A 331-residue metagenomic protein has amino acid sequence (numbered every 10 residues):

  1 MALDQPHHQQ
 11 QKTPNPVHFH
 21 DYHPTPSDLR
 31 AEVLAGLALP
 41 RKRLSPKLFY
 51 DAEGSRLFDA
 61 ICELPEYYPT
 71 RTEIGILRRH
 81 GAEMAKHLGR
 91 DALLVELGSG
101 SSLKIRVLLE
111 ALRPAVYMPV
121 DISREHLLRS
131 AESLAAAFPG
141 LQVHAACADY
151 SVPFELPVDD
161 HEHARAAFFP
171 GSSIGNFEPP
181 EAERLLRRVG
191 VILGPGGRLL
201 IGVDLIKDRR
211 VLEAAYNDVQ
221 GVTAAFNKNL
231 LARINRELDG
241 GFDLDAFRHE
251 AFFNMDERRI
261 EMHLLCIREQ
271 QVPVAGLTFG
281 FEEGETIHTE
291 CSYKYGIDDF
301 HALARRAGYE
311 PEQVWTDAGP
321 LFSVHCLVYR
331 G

Functional and structural regions predicted by a protein language model:
A2-L48, S55: N-terminal auxiliary segments of SAM/dcSAM-dependent transferases
R41-D91: Class I SAM-dependent methyltransferase Rossmann-like catalytic core, especially the SAM/SAH-binding loop
D91-G100: Conserved class I S-adenosyl-L-methionine
S101-R113: Conserved SAM-binding loop of SAM-dependent methyltransferases across substrates and taxa, primarily the Class I
S123-E125: Conserved SAM/SAH-binding beta-strand->alpha-helix loop
E183-P195: A short glycine-rich, Lys/Arg-flanked "PGG" loop and its adjoining helix->strand segment in the class I
I192-I206: Conserved beta-strand signature within the Rossmann-like core of class I S-adenosyl-L-methionine
V211-Y293, I297-Y309: Substrate-binding/catalytic lobe of Class I Rossmann-like enzymes that use SAM or dcSAM, i.e., the mid-to-C-terminal
